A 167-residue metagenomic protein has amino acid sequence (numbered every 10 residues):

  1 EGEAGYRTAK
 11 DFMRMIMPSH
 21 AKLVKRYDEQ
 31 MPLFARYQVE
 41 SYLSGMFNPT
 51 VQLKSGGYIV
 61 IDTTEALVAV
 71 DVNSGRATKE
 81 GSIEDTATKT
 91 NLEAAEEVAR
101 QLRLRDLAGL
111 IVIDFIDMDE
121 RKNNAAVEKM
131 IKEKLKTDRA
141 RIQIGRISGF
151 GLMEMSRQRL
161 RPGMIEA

Functional and structural regions predicted by a protein language model:
E1-I59, T64-E65, R146-G151, S156-R159 (+1 more regions): OB-fold/S1-family RNA-binding modules
L53-A167: Conserved glycine-centered short motifs in functionally critical loops
